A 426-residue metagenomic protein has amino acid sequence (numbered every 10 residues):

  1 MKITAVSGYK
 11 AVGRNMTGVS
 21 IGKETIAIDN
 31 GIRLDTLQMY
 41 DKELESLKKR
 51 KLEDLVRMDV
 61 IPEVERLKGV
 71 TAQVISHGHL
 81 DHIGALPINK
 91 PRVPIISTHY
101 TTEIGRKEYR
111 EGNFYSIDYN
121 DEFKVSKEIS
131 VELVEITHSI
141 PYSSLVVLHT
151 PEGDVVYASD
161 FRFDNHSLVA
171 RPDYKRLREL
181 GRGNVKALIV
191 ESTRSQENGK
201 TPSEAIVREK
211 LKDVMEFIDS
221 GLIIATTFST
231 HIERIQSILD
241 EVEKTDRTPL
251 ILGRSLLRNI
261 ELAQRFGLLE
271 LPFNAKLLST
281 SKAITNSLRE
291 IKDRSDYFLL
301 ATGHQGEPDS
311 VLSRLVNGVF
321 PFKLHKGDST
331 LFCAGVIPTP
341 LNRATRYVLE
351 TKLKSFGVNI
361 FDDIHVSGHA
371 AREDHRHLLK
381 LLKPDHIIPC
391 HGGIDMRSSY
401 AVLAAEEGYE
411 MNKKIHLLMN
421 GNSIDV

Functional and structural regions predicted by a protein language model:
M1-A72, L80-K244, T248-R254, R258-E261 (+1 more regions): His/Asp/Glu-rich metal-coordinating catalytic cores of metallo-dependent phosphodiesterases/hydrolases acting on
E24, P91-P94, S220, T245-R247 (+4 more regions): A short helix->loop->beta-strand "cap" motif at the edges of active sites that frequently abuts
N89-K90, L180-G183, P321-G327, K380-L382 (+1 more regions): Short, conserved loop/helix-junction motifs that constitute active-site signature segments in enzyme catalytic cores
L133, I223-T227, F361-D363, H386-C390: Short catalytic-loop micro-motif centered on adjacent basic/acidic residues
V185, S220, H375-G392: Proline-aspartate-enriched helix->loop->beta-strand connector
K200-C333, P338, R343, Y347-E350 (+4 more regions): Hard-cation-handling environments
G335-V336, K354-V358, M411-V426: Short, flexible loop segments at boundaries between secondary-structure elements
K380-L382, R397-S423: Short acidic, glycine/proline-enriched helix-loop-strand junctions
